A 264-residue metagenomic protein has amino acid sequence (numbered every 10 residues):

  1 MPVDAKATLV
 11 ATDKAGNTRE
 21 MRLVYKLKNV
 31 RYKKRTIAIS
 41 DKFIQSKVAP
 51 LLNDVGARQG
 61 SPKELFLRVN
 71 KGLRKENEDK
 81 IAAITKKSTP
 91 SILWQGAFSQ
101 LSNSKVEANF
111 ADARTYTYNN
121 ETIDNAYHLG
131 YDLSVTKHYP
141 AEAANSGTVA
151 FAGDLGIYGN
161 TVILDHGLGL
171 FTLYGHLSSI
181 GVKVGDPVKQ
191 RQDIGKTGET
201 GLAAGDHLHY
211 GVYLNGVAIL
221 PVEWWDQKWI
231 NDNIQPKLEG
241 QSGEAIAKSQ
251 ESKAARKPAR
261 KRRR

Functional and structural regions predicted by a protein language model:
M1-N109: Non-catalytic extracellular/periplasmic "stalk" and linker regions immediately N-terminal to catalytic or recognition
K47-L52, G56, N233-I234, G240 (+1 more regions): Short, flexible coil/linker elements and helix-boundary hinge sites characteristic of intrinsically disordered
L65-G72, A203-Y210, I246-S252: Short, highly charged low-complexity linear segments
K75-A83, Y210, A255-R256, R260: A short, terminal or domain-edge coil/loop segment
S99-A245: Catalytic cores of peptidoglycan-degrading enzymes
Q235-R264: Gram-negative outer-membrane assembly/targeting C-terminal domains
